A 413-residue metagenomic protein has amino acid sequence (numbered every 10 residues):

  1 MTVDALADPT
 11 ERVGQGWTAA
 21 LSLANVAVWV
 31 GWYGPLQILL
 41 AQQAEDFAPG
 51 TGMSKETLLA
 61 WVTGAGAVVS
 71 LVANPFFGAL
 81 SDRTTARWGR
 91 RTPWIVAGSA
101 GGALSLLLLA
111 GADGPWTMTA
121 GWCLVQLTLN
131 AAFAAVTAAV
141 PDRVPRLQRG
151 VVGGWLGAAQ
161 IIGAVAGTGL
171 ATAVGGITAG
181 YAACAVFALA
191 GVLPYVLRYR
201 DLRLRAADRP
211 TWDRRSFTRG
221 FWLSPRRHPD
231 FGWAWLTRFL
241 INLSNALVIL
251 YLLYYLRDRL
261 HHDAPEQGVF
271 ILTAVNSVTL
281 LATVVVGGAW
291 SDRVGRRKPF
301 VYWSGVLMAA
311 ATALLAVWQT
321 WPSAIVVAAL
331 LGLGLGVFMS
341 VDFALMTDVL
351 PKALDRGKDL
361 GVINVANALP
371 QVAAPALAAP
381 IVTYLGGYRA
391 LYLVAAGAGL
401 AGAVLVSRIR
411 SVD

Functional and structural regions predicted by a protein language model:
T2-Q15, D201-L236: Juxtamembrane intracellular "pre-TM" segments in multi-pass secondary transporters
A5-A67, D230-H262, E266: Helix-loop boundary and gating motifs at the non-cytosolic
L40, A131-V144, F338-P351: Intracellular juxtamembrane helix-capping segments at the cytosolic ends of symmetry-related transmembrane helices
G52-M53, R90-R91, A173-F187, A379-G399: A membrane-interface helix-boundary motif in multi-pass transporters
A73-W88, T283-R296: Helix-to-loop junctions at the C-terminal end of transmembrane segments in multipass secondary transporters
R91-L107, P299-L314: Structural signature of the two symmetry-related core transmembrane helices
L108-G121, A316-V327: Helix-loop junctions at membrane interfaces in 12-TM secondary transporters
A190-Y199, L393-D413: Multi-pass alpha-helical transporter architecture, strongest for 12-TM Major Facilitator/SLC carriers used
